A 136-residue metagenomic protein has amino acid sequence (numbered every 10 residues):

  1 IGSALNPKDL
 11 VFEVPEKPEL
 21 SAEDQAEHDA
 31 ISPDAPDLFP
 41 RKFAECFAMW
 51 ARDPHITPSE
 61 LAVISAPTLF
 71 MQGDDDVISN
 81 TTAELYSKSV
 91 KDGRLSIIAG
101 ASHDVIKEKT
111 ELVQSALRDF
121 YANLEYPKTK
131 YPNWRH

Functional and structural regions predicted by a protein language model:
I1-H28, W134: Flexible "cap/lid" loop of the alpha/beta hydrolase fold
D24-C46: Short glycine/proline- and acidic residue-enriched helix-loop micro-motifs that form flexible lids or anion-recognition
A44-E60, D74: Active-site nucleophile elbow and catalytic-triad environment of alpha/beta-hydrolase enzymes
L61-S65, K88-V90: Short, conserved loop/helix-junction motifs that constitute active-site signature segments in enzyme catalytic cores
V63-I64, F70-Q72: Short beta-strand/loop motif that positions the catalytic acidic residue of the alpha/beta-hydrolase fold
V77-T82, I106: Conserved alpha/beta-hydrolase "acid-adjacent" motif
T81-R94, A101: Active-site-adjacent alpha-helix of alpha/beta-hydrolase-fold enzymes
G93, A99-H136: Catalytic active-site module of serine/aspartate enzymes centered on a nucleophile-bearing elbow/loop
